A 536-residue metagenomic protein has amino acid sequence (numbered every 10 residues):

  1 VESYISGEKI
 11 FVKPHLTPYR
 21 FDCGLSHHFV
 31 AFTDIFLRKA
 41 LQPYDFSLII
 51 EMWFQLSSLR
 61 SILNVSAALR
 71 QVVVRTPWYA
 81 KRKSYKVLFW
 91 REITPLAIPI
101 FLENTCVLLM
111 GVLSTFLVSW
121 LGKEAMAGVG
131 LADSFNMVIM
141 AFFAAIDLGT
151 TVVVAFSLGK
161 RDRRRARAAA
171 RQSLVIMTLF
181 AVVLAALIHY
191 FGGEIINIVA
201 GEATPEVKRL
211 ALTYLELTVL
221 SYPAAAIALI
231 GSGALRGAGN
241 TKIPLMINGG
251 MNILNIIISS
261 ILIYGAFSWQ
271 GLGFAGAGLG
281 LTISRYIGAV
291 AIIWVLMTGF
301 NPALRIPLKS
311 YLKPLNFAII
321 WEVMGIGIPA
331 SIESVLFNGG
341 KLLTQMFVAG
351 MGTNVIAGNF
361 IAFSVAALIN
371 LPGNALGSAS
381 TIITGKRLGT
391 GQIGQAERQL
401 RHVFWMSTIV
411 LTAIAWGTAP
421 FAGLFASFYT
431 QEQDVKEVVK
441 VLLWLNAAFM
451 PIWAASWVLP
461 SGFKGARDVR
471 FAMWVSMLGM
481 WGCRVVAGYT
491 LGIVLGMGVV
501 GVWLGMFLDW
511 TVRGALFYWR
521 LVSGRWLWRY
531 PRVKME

Functional and structural regions predicted by a protein language model:
S6, F36, I49-I100, V154-S221 (+3 more regions): Short alpha-helical transmembrane segments in multi-pass integral membrane proteins
S84-F116, W120-L121, M137-G149, T178-A185 (+4 more regions): N-terminal transmembrane alpha-helices
P95-S114, L217, S284-G288, I292 (+3 more regions): Transmembrane helical elements of multi-pass membrane transporters/channels
L109-A127, I196-P205, I261-L272, S331 (+5 more regions): Helix-terminus/linker motif at the lipid-water interface of multi-pass membrane proteins
L117-M137, P205-L210, F274-A275, L279 (+5 more regions): Interfacial/gating helices of multi-pass transporter permease domains
M126-A186, A225-P244, I356-A422, W453-S476: Small-residue-rich hydrophobic transmembrane alpha-helices
D147, L217-R236, P244-N252, A277-I293 (+5 more regions): Short runs within selected transmembrane alpha-helices of multi-pass transporters and secretion channels
